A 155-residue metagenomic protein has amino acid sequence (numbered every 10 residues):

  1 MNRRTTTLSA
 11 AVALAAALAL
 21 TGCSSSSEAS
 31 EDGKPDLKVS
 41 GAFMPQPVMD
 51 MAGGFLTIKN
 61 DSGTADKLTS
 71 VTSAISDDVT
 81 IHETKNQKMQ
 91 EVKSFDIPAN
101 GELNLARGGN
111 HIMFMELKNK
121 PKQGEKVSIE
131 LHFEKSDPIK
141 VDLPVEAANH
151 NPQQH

Functional and structural regions predicted by a protein language model:
M1-A10: Bacterial N-terminal signal peptides that target proteins for export
A13-A17: Alpha-helical transmembrane segments
L18-G22: C-terminal motif of bacterial Sec signal peptides marking the signal peptidase cleavage site
S24-S27: Bacterial signal peptide processing site
E31-K135, I139-H155: Compact, glycine-rich, soluble single-domain proteins
